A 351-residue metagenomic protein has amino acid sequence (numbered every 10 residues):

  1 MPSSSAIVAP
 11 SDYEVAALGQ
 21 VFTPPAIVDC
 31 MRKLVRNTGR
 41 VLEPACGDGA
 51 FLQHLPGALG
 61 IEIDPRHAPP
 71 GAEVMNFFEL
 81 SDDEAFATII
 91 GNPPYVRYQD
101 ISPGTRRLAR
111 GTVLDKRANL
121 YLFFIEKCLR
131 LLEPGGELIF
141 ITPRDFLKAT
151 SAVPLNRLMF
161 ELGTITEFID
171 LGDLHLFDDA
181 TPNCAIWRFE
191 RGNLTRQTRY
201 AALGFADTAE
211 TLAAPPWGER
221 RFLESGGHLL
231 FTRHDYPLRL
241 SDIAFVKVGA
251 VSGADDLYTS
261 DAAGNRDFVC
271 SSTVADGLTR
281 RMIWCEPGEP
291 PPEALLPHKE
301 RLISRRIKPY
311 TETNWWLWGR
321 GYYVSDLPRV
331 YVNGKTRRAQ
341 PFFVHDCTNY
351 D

Functional and structural regions predicted by a protein language model:
M1-I7: Long recognition/docking surfaces used for binding and targeting
V8-R32, A45-P70, F77-S252: Signature of N6-adenine DNA methyltransferases within the class I
V35, D178-A180, Y322-Y323, T348: Sterically constrained small-residue positions within well-ordered secondary structures of folded domains
V35, L80-S81, C128-L132, N193 (+2 more regions): Proline-centric
G39-A45, P56-I63, F268-V269, Y331-V332: Short, hydrophobic beta-strand segments that form beta-sheet elements in well-ordered domains
R40-V41, T88, E137, R329-Y331: Residue-level preference for the first positions of well-ordered beta-strands
L229-D351: Polybasic, glycine- and aromatic-enriched phosphate-binding surface used to engage nucleic acids
